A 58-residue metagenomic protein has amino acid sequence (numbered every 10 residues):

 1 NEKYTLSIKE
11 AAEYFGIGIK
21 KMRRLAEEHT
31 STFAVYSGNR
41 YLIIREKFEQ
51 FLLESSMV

Functional and structural regions predicted by a protein language model:
N1-K3: A detector for short, charged/polar N-terminal pre-domain segments
I8-K9: Residues within the helices of the helix-turn-helix
E13-L42, E49: Major-groove DNA-recognition helix of helix-turn-helix-type DNA-binding domains
F48-V58: A short, Lys/Arg-enriched interface patch at domain edges and termini
